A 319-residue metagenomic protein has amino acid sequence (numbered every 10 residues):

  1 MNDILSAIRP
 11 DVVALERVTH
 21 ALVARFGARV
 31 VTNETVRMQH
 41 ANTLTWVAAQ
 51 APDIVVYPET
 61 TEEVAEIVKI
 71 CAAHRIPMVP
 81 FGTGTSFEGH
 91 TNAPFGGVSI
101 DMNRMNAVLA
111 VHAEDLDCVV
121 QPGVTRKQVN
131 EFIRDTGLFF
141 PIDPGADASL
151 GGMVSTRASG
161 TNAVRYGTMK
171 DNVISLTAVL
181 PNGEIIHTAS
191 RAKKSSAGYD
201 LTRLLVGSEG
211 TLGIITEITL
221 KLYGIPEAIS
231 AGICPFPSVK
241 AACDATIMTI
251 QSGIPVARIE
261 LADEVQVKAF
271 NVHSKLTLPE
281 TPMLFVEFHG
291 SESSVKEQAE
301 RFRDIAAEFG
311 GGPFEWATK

Functional and structural regions predicted by a protein language model:
M1-K319: Noncatalytic alpha-helical scaffold of FAD-dependent oxidoreductases
